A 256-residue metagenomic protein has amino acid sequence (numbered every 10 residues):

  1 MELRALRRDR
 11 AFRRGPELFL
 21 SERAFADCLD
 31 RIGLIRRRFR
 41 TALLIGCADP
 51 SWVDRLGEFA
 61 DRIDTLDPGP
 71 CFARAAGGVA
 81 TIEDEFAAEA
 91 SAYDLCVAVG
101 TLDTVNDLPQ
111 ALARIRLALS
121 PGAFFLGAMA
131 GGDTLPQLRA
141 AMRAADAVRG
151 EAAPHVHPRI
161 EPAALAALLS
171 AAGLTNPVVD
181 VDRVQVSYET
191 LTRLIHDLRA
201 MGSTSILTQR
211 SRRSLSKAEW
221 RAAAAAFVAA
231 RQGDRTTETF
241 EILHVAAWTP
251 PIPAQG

Functional and structural regions predicted by a protein language model:
M1-F39: Class I SAM-dependent methyltransferase Rossmann-like catalytic core, especially the SAM/SAH-binding loop
E17, D182-G256: Conserved Class I S-adenosyl-L-methionine
L29-A90, L95, P109-Q110: Class I SAM-dependent methyltransferase SAM/SAH-binding core
L29-R36, R116, V228, Q232: Generic structural signal for well-ordered alpha-helical scaffold segments
A98-T101: A short beta-strand submotif of the Rossmann-like class I SAM-dependent methyltransferase core that lines
D103-D107: A short His-aromatic
P109-F124: A short glycine-rich, Lys/Arg-flanked "PGG" loop and its adjoining helix->strand segment in the class I
L126-E189, M201-S205: Conserved catalytic/acceptor-binding region of the Class I
